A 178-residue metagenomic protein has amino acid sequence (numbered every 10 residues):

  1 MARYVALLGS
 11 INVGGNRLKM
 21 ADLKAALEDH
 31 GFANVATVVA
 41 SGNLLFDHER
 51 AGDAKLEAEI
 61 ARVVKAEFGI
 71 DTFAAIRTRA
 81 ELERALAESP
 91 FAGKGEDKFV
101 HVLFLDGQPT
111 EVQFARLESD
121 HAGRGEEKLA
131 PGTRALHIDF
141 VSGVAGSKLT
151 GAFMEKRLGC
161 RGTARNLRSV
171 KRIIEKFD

Functional and structural regions predicted by a protein language model:
A2-S41, L45-D178: Surface-exposed, charge/polar-rich loops and edge strands
